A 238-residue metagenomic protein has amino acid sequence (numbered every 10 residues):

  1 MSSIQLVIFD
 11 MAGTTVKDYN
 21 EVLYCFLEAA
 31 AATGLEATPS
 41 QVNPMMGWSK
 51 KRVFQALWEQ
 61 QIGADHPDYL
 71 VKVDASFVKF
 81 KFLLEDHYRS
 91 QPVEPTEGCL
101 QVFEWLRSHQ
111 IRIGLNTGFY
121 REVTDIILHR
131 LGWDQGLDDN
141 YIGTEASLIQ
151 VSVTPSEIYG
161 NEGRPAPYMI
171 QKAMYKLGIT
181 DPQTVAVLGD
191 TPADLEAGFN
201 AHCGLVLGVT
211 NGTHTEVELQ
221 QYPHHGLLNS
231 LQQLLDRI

Functional and structural regions predicted by a protein language model:
S2, H109-I111, L177-P182: Glycine-rich phosphate-binding loop signature in dinucleotide/nucleotide-binding domains
S2-L100, W105-H109: N-terminal helical cap/lid subdomain that shapes the substrate entry/recognition surface in HAD-like hydrolases
I8, T15, P95, I113 (+3 more regions): Conserved SAM-binding loop
T14, E21, R121-E122, A193 (+1 more regions): Conserved Rossmann-like nucleotide-cofactor binding loop
F26, C99-G132, L137: Substrate-recognition element of Asp-dependent hydrolases with the DxDx(T/V) motif
Y120-A186, P192-N200: Substrate-recognition "cap/lid" segment bordering the active-site pocket of phosphatases
E162, I170, E216-Q232: Short acidic, glycine/proline-enriched helix-loop-strand junctions
V187-G226: Acidic, Mg2+-coordinating phosphoryl-transfer loop and its flanking beta/alpha structural elements, shared across
